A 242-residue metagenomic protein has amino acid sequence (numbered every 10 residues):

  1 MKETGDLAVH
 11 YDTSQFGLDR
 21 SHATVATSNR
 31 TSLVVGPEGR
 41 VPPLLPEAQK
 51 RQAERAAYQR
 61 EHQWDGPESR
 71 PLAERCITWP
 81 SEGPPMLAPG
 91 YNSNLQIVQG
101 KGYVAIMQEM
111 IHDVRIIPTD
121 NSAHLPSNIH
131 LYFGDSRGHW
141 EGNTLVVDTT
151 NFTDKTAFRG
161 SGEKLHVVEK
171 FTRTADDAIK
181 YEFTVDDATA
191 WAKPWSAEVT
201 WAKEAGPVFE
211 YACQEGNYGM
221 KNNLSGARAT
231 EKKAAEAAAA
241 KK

Functional and structural regions predicted by a protein language model:
M1-K242: PEST-like low-complexity, intrinsically disordered acidic/proline/serine-rich tracts that flank trafficking/processing
